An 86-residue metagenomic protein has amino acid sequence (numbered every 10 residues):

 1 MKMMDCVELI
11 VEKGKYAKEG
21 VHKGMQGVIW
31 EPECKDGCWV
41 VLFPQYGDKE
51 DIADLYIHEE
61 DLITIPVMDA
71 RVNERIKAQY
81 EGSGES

Functional and structural regions predicted by a protein language model:
K2-V72: Basic/aromatic-rich interaction segments and small domains that mediate binding to polyanionic partners
P66-S86: Long, low-complexity intrinsically disordered regions
